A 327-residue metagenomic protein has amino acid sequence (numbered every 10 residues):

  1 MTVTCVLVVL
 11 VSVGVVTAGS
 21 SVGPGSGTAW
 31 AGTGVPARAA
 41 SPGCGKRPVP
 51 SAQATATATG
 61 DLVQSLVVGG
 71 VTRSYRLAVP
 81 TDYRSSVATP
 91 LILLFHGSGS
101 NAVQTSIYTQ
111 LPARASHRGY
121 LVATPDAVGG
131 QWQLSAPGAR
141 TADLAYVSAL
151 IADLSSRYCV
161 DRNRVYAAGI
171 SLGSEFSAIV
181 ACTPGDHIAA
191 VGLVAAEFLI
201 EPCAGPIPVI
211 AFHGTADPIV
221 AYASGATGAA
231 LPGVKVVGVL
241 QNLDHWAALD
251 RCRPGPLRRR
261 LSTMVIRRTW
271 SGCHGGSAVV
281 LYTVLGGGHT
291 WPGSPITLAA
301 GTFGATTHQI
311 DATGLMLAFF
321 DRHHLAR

Functional and structural regions predicted by a protein language model:
M1-A31: Secretory targeting and sorting signals
G19-L91, A139, A168-D186, A190-G192 (+8 more regions): A domain-start/cap signature at the N-terminus of enzymes
D61-Y166, I179, T183, G293-T302: Serine-hydrolase catalytic machinery in alpha/beta-hydrolase-like enzymes
S135-G138, A226-V234, A299-T307: Active-site rim elements
A204-V209, Q241, G275-V279: Short, proline-enriched alpha-helix->beta-strand connector loops that line the catalytic pocket of alpha/beta-hydrolase
A211-H213, D217: Short beta-strand/loop motif that positions the catalytic acidic residue of the alpha/beta-hydrolase fold
D217-V220, H289-W291: Acidic catalytic loop of the alpha/beta-hydrolase fold
V237-G238, L249-R327: C-terminal catalytic histidine-bearing segment of alpha/beta-hydrolase fold enzymes
